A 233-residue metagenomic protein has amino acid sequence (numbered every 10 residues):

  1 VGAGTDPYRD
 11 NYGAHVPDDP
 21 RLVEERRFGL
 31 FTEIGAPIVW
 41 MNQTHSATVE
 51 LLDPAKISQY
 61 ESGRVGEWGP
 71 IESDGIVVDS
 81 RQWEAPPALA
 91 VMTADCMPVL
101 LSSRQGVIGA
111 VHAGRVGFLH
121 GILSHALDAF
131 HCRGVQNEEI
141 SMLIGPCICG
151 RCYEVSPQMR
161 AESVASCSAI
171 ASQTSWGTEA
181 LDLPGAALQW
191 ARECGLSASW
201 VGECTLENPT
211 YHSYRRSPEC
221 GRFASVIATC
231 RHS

Functional and structural regions predicted by a protein language model:
V1-S233: Active-site microenvironment for binding and transforming phosphate-containing groups
